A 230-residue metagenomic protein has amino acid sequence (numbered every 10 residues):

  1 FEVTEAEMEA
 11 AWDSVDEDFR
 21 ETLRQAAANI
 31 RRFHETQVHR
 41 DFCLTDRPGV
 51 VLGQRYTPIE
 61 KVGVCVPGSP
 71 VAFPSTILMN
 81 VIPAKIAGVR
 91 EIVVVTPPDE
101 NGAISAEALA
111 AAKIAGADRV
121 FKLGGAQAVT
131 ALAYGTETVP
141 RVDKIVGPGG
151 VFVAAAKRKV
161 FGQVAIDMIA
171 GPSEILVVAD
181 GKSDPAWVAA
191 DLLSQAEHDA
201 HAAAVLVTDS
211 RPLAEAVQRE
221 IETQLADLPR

Functional and structural regions predicted by a protein language model:
F1-E60: N-terminal Rossmann-like NAD(P)+-binding subdomain of aldehyde/semialdehyde dehydrogenases
V3-A6, E17-E21, Q25, T57 (+12 more regions): Conserved active-site and cofactor/substrate-binding residues in soluble primary-metabolism enzymes
R32, S105-G116, A133: N-terminal small/polar loop signature for handling phosphorylated ligands or for N-terminal nucleophile
L44-A110: Conserved small-residue-rich beta-alpha loop and adjacent elements that most often cradle the phosphate/pyrophosphate
V66, T96, A179-D180, T208: Short, structured patches in soluble enzyme cores that scaffold and shape functional sites
M79-I82, L109-A111, E137, F161-Q163 (+2 more regions): Short, solvent-exposed amphipathic alpha-helical segments in soluble enzyme and RNA/protein-processing domains
G116-A203: Conserved NAD(P)+-binding/catalytic subdomain of aldehyde/semialdehyde dehydrogenases
H201-R230: NAD(P)-dependent aldehyde/semialdehyde dehydrogenase
